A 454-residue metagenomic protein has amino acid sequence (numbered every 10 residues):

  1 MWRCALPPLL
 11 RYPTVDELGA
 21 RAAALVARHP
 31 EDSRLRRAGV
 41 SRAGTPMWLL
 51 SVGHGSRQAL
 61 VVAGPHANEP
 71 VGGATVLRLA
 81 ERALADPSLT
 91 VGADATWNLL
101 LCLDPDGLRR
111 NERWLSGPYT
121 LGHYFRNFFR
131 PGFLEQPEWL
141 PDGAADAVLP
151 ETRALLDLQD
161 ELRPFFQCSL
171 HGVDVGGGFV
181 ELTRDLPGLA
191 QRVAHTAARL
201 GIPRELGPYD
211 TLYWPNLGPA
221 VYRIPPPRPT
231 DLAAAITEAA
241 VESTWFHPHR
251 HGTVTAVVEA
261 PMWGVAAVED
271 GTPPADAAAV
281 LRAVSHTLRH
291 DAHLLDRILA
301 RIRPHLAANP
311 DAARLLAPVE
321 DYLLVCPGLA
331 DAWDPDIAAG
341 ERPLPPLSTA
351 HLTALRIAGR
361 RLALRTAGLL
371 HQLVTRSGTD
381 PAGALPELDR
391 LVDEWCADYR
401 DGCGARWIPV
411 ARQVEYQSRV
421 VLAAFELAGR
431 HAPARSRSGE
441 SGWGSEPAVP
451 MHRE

Functional and structural regions predicted by a protein language model:
M1-M47: Short glycine- and acidic-rich boundary segments immediately preceding or forming the N-terminal edge of structured
W2-R11, P187-E454: C-terminal accessory segments enriched in acidic
W48-S56, G64: Short beta-strand-to-loop junctions in surface cap/lid or active-site-entrance loops
S56-Q58, V71, L84, S88-A190 (+5 more regions): Active-site/substrate-binding loop(s) of hydrolase catalytic cores
V62-A67, A144: A short glycine/serine-rich beta->alpha loop
G64, L79-A83, H171: Histidine-anchored nucleotide/phosphate-binding helix
H66, D104, V173-D174, P261-W263: Catalytic metal-binding/acid-base residues of hydrolase active sites
H66-A74: Di-metal (Zn2+ and/or Mg2+/Mn2+) metal-binding site signature of metallo-dependent hydrolases with the MBL/beta-CASP
